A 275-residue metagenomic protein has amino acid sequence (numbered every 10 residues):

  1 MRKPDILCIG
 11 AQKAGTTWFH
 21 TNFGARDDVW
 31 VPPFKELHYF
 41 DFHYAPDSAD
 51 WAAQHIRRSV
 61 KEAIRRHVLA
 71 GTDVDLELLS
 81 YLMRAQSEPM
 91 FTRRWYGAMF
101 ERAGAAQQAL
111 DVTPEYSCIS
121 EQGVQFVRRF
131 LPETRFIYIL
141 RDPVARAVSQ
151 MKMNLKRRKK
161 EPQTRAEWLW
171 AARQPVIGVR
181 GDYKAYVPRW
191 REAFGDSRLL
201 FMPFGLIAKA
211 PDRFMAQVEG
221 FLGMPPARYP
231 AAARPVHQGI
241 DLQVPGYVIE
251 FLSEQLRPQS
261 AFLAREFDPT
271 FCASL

Functional and structural regions predicted by a protein language model:
M1-R94, M99-Q107, V112-T113, F130 (+3 more regions): PAPS-dependent sulfotransferase catalytic core
T21, F42-P46, W51-A52, Q122-G123 (+3 more regions): Short aromatic-enriched loop/helix-cap "lid" or pocket-rim segments at secondary-structure transitions that line
F34-H38, F42, R141-V144, E167-W168 (+2 more regions): The conserved 3'-phosphoadenosine-5'-phosphosulfate
A85-M90, Y116-S120, I177-G178, G205-A210: Acidic-and-aromatic substrate-binding clefts and catalytic sites of carbohydrate-active enzymes
R93-G97, V124, V187-P188: Generic structural signal for well-ordered alpha-helices, preferentially at hydrophobic/aromatic core positions
L110, R135-I137, L200-M202: Hydrophobic/aromatic beta-strand patches that form the interior of the parallel beta-sheet core in alpha/beta enzyme
F130-M151: Conserved phosphate-donor/acceptor-positioning beta-strand/loop module used by diverse small-molecule
V176-R189, L206: A cross-taxonomic marker for long C-terminal extensions/tails that follow the last structured domain
